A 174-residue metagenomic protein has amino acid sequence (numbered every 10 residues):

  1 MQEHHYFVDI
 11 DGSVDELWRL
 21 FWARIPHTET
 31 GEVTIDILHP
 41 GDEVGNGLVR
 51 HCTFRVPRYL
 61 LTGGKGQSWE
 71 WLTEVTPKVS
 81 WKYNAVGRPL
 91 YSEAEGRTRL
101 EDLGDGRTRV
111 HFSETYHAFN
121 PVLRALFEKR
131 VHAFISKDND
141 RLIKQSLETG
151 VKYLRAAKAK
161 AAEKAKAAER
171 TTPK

Functional and structural regions predicted by a protein language model:
M1-G45: Hydrophobic ligand-binding cavity/cleft-lining segments
Q2-H5, G63-W69, S92-R97: Short, surface-exposed coil-to-beta transition loops
V8, C52-F54, Y83, T98 (+1 more regions): Preference for bulky hydrophobic residues occupying beta-strand positions in well-ordered beta-sheet regions
D11-D15, D42-G45, T73-S80, R99-R109: A short, structured loop/turn motif at beta-sheet edges
D15, R19, D105, E148 (+1 more regions): Replace "anionic and nucleotidyl ligands
E29, I37-P89, R141, Q145-K164 (+1 more regions): Glycine-rich portal/gate segments that line the openings of hydrophobic small-molecule binding cavities
A85-D138: Beta-strand/loop substructures that line and gate deep hydrophobic ligand-binding cavities in soluble
P173: Short terminal or interdomain "cap/linker" segment that borders an active site or interface and mediates
